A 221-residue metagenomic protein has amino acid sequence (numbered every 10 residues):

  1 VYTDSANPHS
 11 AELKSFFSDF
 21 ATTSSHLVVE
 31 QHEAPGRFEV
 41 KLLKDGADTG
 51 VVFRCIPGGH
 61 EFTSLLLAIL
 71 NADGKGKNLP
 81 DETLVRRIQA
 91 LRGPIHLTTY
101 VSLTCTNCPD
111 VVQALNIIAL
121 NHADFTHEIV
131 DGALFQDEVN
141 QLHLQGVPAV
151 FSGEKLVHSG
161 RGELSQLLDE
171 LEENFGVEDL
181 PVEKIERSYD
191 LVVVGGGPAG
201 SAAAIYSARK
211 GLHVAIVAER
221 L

Functional and structural regions predicted by a protein language model:
V1-F16, I88-I129: Local sequence-structure signature of Cys/Sec-based thiol-disulfide redox active-site neighborhoods
T3, K75, E128, A133-F135 (+3 more regions): Catalytic cores of nucleotide-enabled group-transfer and carboxylate-activating enzymes in metabolic and assembly-line
F17-S18, F38-L43, L65: Contiguous, structured surface segment used for ligand recognition
S25-P35, A123-D137: Thiol-based oxidoreductase modules, predominantly thioredoxin-like and allied folds used for disulfide exchange
E33-V52, Q136-G153: Structural micro-motif
K44-G76, F151-D179: Non-catalytic, surface beta->alpha helical segment in thiol-disulfide oxidoreductase systems
K75-L91, V177-E186, D190-L191: Long, charged amphipathic helices and adjacent flexible linkers at domain junctions
T98, S102-L103, Q141, Y189-V193 (+1 more regions): Beta1-alpha1 glycine-rich phosphate/pyrophosphate-binding loop at the start of Rossmann-like nucleotide-binding domains
